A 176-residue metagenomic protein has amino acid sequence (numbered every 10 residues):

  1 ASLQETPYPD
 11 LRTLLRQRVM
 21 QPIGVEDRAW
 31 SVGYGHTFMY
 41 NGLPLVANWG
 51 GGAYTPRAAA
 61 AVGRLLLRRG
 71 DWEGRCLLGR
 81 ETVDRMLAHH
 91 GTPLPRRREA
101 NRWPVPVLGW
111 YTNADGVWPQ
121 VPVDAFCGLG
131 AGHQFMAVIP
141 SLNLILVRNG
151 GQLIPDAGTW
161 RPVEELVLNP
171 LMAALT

Functional and structural regions predicted by a protein language model:
A1-V19, A59-R69, N143-L146: Alpha-helical scaffold elements that line and support the substrate/ligand-binding pocket of soluble hydrolases
E5-V32, E73-R80: Short, well-structured active-site flanking segments
T6-P7, L11, G50-Y54, G130 (+1 more regions): Extracytoplasmic/periplasmic, Sec-exported soluble proteins
L11, L15, T55-A59, G79-T82 (+1 more regions): Stable alpha-helical elements in mature extracytoplasmic
Q17-A29, R85-P95, N169-A174: Short, mixed-charge aromatic SLiMs
E26-V46, G50, Y54-P56, A88-I145: Active-site Gly/Thr loop motif
R64, D71-E99: Active-site/pore-lining binding-face segments in mid-to-C-terminal subdomains
A125-T176: Structured C-terminal helix/loop/strand segments within mature extracytoplasmic catalytic/sensor domains
